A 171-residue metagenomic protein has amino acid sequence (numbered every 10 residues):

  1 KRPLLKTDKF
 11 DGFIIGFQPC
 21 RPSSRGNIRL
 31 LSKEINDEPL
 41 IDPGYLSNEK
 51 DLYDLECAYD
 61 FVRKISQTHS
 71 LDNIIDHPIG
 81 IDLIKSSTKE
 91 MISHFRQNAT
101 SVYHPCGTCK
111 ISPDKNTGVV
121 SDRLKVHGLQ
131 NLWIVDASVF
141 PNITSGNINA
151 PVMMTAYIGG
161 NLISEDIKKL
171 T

Functional and structural regions predicted by a protein language model:
K1-P151, G159-T171: FAD-dependent oxidoreductase catalytic-site/capping-region signature
A156: ATP-dependent carboxylate activation and anion-phosphoryl transfer catalytic cores that bind Mg-ATP to form
